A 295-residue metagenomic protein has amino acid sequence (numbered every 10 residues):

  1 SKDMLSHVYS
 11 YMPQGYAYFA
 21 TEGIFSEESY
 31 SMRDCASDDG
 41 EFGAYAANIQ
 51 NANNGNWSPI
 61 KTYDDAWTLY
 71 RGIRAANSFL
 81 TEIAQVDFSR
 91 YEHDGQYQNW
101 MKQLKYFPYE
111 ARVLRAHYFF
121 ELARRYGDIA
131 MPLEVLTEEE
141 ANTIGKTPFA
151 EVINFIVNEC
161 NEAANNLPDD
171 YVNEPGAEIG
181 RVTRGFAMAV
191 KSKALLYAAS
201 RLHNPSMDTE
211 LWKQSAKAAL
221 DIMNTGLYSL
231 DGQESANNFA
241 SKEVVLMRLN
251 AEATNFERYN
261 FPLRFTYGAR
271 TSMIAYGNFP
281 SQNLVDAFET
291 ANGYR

Functional and structural regions predicted by a protein language model:
S1-I49, G127-I129, I153, R181-R295: An aromatic- and glycine-enriched ligand-binding surface/loop that stacks and positions planar moieties
S6-G15, G40-Y126, A141-N154, C160-E174: Conserved, well-structured interaction surfaces
A20, E27, G95, E138-N142 (+2 more regions): A sequence-level detector of short, solvent-exposed, charge-rich linear segments
W100, F107, I179-A187: Short, conserved alpha-helical segments within structured domains
I129-V135: Core alpha/beta catalytic barrel or barrel-like domain that forms the active/cofactor pocket in diverse metabolic
V135-E138, N250-E252: Short, flexible loop/turn elements at secondary-structure junctions
T137-E139, R201-L202: A short, flexible beta-alpha/helix-coil linker loop
